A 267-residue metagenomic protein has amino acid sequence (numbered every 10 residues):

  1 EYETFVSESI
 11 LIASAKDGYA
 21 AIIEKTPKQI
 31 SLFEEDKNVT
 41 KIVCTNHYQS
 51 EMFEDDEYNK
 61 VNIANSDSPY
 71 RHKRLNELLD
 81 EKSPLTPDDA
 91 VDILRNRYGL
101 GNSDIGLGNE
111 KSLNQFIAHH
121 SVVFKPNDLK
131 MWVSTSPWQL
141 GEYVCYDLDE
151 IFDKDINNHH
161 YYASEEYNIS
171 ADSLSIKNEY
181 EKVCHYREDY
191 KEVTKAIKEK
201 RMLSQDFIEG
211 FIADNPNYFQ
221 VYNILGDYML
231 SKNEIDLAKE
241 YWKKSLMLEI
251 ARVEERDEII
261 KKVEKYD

Functional and structural regions predicted by a protein language model:
Y2-L11, A15-A20, I42-D267: C-terminus-biased signal that marks the final domain/tail of proteins
D17-C44: Extended amphipathic alpha-helical segments with heptad-repeat/coiled-coil character used for oligomerization, fusion
